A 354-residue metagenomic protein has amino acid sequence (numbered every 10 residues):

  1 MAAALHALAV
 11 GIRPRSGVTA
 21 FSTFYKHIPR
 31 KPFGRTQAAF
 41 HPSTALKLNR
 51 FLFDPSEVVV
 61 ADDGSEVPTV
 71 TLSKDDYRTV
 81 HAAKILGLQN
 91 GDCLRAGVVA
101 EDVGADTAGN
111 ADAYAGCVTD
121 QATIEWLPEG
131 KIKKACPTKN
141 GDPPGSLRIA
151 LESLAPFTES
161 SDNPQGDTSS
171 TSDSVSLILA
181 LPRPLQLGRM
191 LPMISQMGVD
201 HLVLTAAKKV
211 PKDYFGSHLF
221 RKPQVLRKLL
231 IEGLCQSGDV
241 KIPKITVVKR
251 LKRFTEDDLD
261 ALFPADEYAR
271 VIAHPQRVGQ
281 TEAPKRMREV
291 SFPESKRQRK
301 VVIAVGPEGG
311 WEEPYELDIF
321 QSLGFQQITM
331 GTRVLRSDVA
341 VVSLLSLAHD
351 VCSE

Functional and structural regions predicted by a protein language model:
A2-P164: N-terminal positively charged helical leader segments and presequences
R35, A39-T44, P137, S146 (+2 more regions): RNA substrate-binding interface of SAM-dependent RNA methyltransferases
V58, K249-E256, V278-T281, L335: A short acidic, often aromatic-flanked loop/helix-cap motif at beta-alpha or helix-coil junctions that lines enzyme
C93, D200-H201, Q326: Residue-level detector of anion-binding/catalytic polar loops
A265, R270-I319, L323-I328: Active-site/ligand-binding-proximal alpha/beta "capping" segment
W311-E354: Structured adenosyl-cofactor binding patch, chiefly the S-adenosyl-L-methionine
